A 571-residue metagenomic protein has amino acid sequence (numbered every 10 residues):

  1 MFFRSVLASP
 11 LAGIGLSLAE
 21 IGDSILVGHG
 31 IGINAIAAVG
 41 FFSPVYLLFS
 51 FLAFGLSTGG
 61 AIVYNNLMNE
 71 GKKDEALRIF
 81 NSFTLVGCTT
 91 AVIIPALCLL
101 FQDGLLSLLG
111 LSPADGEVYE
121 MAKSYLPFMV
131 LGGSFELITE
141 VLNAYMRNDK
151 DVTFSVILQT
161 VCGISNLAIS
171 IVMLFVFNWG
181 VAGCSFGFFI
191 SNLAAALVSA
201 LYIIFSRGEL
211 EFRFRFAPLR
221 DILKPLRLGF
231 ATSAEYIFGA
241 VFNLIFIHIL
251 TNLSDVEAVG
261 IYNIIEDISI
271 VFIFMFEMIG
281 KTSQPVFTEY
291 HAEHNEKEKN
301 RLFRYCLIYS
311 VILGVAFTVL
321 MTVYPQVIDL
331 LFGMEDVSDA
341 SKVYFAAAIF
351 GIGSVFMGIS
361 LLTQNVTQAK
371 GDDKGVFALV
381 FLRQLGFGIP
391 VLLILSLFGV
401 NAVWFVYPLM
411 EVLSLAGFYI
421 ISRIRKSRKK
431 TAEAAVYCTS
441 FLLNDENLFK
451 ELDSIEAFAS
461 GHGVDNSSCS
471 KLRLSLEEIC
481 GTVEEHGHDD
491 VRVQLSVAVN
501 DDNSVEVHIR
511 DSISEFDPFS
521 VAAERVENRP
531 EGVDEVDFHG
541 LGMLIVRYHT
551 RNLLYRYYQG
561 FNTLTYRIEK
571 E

Functional and structural regions predicted by a protein language model:
M1-V6, A200-Y236, R425-T439, V533: Interhelical loop/hinge segments that connect adjacent transmembrane helices in multipass membrane
V27-L47, G116-M121, V181-C184, K224-L228 (+2 more regions): Interfacial/gating helices of multi-pass transporter permease domains
I36-A96, E136-F154, Y262-V319, I359-G371 (+1 more regions): Small-residue-rich hydrophobic transmembrane alpha-helices
I93-K123, P127, A316-V337, Y344: Short membrane-interface helical motifs at transmembrane helix boundaries in multi-pass membrane transporters
A114-T139, V337-S360: Alpha-helical transmembrane segments of multi-pass membrane proteins
T153, G163-L197, P325, Q384-L415: Membrane-interface helix-loop junctions in multi-pass transport and translocation proteins
N466-V493, Y548: Conserved ATP-binding N-box helix of the HATPase_c
V505-M543: Glycine-rich/acidic phosphate-handling loop/turn and adjacent ATP-lid/helix of nucleotide-binding kinase/ATPase domains
